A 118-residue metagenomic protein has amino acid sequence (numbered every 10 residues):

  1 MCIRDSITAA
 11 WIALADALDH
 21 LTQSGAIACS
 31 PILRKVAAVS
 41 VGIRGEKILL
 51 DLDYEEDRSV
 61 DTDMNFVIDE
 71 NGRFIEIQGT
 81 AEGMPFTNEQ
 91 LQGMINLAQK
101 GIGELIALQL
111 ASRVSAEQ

Functional and structural regions predicted by a protein language model:
R4-Q118: Polyanion-binding surfaces on beta-sheet-dominated domains and ring/shell assemblies
